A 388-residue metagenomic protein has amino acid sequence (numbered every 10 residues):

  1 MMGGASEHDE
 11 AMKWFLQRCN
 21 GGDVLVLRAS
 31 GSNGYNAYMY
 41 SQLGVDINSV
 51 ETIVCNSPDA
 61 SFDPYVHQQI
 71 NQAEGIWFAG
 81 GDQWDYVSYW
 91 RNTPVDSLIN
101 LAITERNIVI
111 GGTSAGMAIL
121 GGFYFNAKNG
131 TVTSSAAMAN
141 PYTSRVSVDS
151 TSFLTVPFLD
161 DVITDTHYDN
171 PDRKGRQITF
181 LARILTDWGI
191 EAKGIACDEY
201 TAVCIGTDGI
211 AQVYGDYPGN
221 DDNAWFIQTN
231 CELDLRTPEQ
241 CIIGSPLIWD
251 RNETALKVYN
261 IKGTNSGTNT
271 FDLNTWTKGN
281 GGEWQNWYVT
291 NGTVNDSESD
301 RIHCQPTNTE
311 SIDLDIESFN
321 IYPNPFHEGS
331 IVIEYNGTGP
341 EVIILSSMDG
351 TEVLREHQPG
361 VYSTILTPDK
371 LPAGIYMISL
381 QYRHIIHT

Functional and structural regions predicted by a protein language model:
M1-A79: N-terminal beta1-alpha1 cap of cysteine-dependent amidohydrolase-like domains
M1-G21, V132-P306: C-terminal and late-domain segments of enzyme folds
D23, N107-V109, K193: Proline-centered loop/turn at the N-terminus of a beta-strand
Q69, N92-R106: Catalytic-core regions built around general acid/base machinery
A79-G80, I103-Y124: Catalytic nucleophile loop
Q83-T93: Glycine/threonine-rich flexible loop motifs
N92-S97, Y124-A136: A glycine- and small-aliphatic-rich helix-loop capping segment at beta-alpha/alpha-beta transitions that lines
D313-T388: C-terminal outer-membrane/trafficking sorting elements
